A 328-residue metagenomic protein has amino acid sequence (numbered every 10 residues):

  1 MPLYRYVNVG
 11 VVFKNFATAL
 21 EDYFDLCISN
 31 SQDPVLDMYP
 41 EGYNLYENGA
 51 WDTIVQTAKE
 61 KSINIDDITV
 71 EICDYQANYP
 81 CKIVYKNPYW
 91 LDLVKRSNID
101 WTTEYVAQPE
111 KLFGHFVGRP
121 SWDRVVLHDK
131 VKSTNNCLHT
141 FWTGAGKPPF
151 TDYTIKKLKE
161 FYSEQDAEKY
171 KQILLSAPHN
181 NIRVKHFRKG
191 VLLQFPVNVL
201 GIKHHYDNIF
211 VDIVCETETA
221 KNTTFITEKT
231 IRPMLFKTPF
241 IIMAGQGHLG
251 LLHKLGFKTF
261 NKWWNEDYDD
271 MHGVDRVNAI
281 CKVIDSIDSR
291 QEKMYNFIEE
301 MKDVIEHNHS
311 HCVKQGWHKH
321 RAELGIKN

Functional and structural regions predicted by a protein language model:
M1-L138, W142-V214, A220-T227, I231-N328: Pol beta-like nucleotidyltransferase catalytic core
